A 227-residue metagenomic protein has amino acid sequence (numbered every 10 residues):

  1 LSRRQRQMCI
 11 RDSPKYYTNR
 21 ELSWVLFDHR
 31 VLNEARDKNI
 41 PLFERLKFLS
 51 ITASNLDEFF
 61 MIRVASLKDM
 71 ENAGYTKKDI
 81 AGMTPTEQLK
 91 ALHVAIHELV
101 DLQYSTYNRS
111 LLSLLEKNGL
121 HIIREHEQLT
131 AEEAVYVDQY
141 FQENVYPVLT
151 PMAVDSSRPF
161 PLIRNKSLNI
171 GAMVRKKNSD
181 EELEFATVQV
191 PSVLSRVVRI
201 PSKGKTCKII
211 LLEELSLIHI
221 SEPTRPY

Functional and structural regions predicted by a protein language model:
L1-I10, I218-Y227: Single conserved hydrophobic/aromatic residue that forms the stacking wall/gate of nucleotide- or nucleobase-binding
S13-L56: N-terminal-proximal low-complexity accessory segments that begin disordered and transition into the first
N19-W24, E44, T52, A81-Q88 (+3 more regions): Secondary-structure capping and boundary motifs in well-ordered enzyme cores
R20, F141-L217, S221, R225: His/Asp/Glu-rich acidic catalytic environments and adjacent acidic regulatory segments
R30, S50-S54, E58, I62 (+3 more regions): Short, residue-level hotspots on alpha-helical faces of the histone-fold and other alpha-helical interaction modules
R36-N39, L49-E125, T130: Extended, charge-enriched "interface" segments that sit outside catalytic cores
N55-L56, T130-E133, S179-D180, S195-R196: Flexible loop/turn segments at secondary-structure boundaries
K117, E125-H126, E133-Y136, P159-P161 (+1 more regions): Aromatic-residue-lined binding/catalytic grooves and analogous aromatic/hydrophobic interfacial grooves in multimeric
